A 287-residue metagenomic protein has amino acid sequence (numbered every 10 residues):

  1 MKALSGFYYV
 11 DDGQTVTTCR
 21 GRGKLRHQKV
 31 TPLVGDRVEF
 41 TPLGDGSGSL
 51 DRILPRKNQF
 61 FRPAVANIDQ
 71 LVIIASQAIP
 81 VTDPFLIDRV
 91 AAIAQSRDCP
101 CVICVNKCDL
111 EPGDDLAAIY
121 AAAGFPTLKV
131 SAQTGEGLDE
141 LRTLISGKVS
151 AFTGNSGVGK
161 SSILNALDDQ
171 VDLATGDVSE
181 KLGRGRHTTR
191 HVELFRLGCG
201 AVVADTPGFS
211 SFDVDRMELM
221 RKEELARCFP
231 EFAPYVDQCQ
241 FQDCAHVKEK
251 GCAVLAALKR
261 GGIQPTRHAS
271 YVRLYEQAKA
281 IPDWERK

Functional and structural regions predicted by a protein language model:
M1-L4: Structural detector for short beta-strands of small beta-barrel domains
G6, G23, Q28-G46, L54-L71 (+7 more regions): Helix-rich effector regions associated with P-loop NTPase G domains
Y8-D12, C19, F40: SH3/SH3-like beta-barrel fold
T15-L25: Short, structured beta-strand/loop micro-motifs enriched in basic residues and often containing a Trp
S76-F125: Phosphate-binding glycine-rich loops and their immediate beta-loop-alpha structural context
V81, E111-P112, E136, S210-D213: Catalytic P-loop NTPase motifs of RecA-like helicase/translocase cores
K107-V158: Canonical P-loop GTPase G-domain recognition
S156, S161-S162, A166: Walker A/P-loop
